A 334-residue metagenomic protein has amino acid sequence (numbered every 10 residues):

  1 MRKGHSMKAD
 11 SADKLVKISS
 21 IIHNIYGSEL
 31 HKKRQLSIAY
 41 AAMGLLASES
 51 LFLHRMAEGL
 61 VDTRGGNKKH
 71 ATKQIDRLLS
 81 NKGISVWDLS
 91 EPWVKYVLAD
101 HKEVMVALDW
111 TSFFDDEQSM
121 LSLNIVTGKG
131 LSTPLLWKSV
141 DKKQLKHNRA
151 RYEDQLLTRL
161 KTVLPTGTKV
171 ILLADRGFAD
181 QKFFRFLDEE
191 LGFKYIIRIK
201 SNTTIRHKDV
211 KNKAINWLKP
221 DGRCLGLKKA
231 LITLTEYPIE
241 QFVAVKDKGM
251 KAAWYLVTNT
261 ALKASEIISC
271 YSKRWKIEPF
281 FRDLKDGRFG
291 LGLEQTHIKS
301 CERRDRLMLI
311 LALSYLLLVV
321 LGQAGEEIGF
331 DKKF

Functional and structural regions predicted by a protein language model:
M1-S50, L89-E91, D100-V104, D115 (+1 more regions): Single, function-defining residue in the core of a domain
L46, L60-R64, K69-D115, A174-D175 (+1 more regions): Active-site- or DNA-interface-adjacent structural scaffold in DNA-acting proteins
S48-G59: Short, charged amphipathic recognition helices of the HTH superfamily and cognate SANT/SANTA-like modules
M56, L123-N124, L156-T158: Short, well-ordered amphipathic alpha-helices
E117-L123: Short glycine-rich loop/turn motifs
